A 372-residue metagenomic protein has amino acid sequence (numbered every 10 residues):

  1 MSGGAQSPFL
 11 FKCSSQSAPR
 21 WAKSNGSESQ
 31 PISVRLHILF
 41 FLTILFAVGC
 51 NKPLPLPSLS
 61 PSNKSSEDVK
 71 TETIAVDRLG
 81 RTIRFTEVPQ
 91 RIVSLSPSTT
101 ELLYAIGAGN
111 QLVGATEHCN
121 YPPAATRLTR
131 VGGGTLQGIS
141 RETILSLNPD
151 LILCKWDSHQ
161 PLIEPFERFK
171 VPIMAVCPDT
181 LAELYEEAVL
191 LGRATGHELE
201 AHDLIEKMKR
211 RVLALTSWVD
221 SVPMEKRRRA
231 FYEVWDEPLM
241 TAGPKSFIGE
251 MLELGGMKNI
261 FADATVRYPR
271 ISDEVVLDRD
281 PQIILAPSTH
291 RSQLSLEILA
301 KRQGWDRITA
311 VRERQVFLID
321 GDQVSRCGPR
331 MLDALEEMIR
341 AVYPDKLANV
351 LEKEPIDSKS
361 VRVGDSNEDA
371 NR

Functional and structural regions predicted by a protein language model:
H37-V48: Bacterial N-terminal signal peptides
N51-P53: Bacterial signal peptide processing site
E72, R91-D157, L162, I260 (+3 more regions): A short, structured surface patch at a secondary-structure boundary
E72, T82, P161-M240, F261-D263 (+1 more regions): Extracytoplasmic substrate-binding proteins
I139-N148, R168-F169, I271-D280: Short helices/loops that flank or line small-molecule/ion binding pockets
P244-Y268, S288, F317-L318: His/Asp/Glu-enriched short active-site or ligand-binding loop at hydrolase and phosphoryl-transfer sites
